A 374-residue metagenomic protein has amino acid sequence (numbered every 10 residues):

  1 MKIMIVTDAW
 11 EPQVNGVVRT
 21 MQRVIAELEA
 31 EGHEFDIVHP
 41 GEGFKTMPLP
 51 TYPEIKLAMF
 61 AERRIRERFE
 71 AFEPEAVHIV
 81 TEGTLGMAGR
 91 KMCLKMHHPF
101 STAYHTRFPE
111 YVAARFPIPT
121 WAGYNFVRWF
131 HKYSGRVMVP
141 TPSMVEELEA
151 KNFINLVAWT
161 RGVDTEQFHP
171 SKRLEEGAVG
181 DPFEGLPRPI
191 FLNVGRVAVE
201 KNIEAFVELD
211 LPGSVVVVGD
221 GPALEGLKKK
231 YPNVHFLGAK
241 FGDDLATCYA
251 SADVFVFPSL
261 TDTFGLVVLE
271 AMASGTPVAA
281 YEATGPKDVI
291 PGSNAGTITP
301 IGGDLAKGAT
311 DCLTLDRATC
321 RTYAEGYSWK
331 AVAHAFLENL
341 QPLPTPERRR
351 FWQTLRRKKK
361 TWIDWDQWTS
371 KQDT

Functional and structural regions predicted by a protein language model:
F69, K240, T247-A252, F336: Short alpha-helical donor nucleotide-sugar binding micro-motif in glycosyltransferases
N125-G180: Donor nucleotide-sugar binding/catalytic pocket of nucleotide-sugar-dependent glycosyltransferases
G180-V216: Conserved donor-binding/catalytic core segment of Leloir-type glycosyltransferases
L224-D243: Nucleotide-activated donor-binding/catalytic signature segment of Leloir-type glycosyltransferases, i.e., the conserved
L260: Aromatic "clamp/platform" in nucleotide-sugar-dependent glycosyltransferases that forms part of the donor/acceptor
P277-A280: Short hydrophobic beta-strand element within catalytic cores of glycosyltransferases and related nucleotide-activated
K287-D311: Change "using UDP/GDP/dTDP sugars" to "using nucleotide sugars
T314-D364: A charged, aromatic-enriched C-terminal amphipathic alpha-helix characteristic of glycosyltransferases across folds
